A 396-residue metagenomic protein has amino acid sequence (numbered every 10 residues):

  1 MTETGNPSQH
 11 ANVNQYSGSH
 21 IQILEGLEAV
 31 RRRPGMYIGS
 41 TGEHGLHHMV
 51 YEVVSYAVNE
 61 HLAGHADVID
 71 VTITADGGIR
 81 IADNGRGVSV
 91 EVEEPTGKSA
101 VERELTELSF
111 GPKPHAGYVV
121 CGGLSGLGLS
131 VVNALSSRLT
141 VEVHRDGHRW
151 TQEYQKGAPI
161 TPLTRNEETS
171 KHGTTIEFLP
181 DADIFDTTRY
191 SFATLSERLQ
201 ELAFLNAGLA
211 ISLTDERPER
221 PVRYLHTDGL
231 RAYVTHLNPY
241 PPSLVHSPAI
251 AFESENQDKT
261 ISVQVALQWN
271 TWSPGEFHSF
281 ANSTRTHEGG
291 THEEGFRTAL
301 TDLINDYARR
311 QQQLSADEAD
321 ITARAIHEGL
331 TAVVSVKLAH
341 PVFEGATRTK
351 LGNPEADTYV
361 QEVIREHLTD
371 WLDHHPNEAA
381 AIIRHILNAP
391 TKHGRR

Functional and structural regions predicted by a protein language model:
T2-S17, L27, Y51, N59-H61 (+9 more regions): GHKL-family ATPase ATP-binding module
S19, G42, E93-G97, H226: Residue-level signature of the cytosolic catalytic core of signaling kinases
R32-V50: Conserved short strand/loop->alpha-helix "switch" segment adjacent to the catalytic nucleotide/phosphoryl-transfer site
G87: NAD(P)H-binding Rossmann-fold N-terminus in SDR/SDR-like oxidoreductases, specifically the glycine-rich beta1-alpha1
V90-F110: Short conserved segment of the HATPase_c
